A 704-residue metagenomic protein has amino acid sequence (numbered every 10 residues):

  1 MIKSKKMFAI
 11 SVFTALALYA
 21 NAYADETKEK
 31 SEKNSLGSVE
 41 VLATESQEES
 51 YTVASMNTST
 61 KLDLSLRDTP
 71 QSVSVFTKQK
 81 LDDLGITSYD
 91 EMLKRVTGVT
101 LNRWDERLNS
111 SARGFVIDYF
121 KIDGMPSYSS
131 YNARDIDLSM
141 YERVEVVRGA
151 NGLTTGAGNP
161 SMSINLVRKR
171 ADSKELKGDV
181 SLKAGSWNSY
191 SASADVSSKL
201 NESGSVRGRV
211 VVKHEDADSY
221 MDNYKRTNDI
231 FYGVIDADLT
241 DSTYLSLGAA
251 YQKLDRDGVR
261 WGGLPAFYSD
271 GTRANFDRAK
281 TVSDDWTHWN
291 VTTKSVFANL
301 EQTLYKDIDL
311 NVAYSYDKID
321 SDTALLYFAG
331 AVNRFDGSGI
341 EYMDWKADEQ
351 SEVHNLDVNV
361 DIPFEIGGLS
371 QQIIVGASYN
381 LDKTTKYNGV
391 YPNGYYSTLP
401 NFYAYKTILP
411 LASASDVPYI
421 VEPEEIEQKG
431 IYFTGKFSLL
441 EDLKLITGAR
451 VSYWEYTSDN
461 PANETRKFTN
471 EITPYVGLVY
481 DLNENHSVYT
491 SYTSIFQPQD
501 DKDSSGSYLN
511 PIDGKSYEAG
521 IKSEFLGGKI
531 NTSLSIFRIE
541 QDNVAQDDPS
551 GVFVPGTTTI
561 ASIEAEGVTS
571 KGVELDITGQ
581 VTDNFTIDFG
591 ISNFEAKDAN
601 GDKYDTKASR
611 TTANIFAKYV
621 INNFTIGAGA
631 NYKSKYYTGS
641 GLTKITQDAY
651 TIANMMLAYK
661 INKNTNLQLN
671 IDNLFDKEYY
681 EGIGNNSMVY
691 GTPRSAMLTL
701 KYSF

Functional and structural regions predicted by a protein language model:
M1-L84, D90-T97: N-terminal Sec signal peptide and the immediately downstream disordered periplasmic leader that contains the TonB box
V75-K78, Y89-R95, L101, L108-A150: Periplasmic plug
S139-E142, L153-F231, L239-T243, K294 (+2 more regions): Outer-membrane beta-barrel translocator/receptor signature
E215-S219, Y232-T303, K318-S351, Y395-I420 (+4 more regions): Acidic/polar loop-and-plug regions of large Gram-negative outer-membrane beta-barrel proteins
D238-T240, S351, S370-D382, E422-Q541 (+4 more regions): Structural signature of Gram-negative outer-membrane beta-barrels, strongest in the C-terminal barrel of TonB-dependent
V296-I319, Y342-D459: Face-selective signature of the C-terminal outer-membrane beta-barrel domain
E301-T303, D309-S315, I319-L325, V488 (+2 more regions): Membrane-embedded beta-barrel scaffold of Gram-negative outer-membrane proteins
L440-D442, I563-G641, K660-N666, F675-E678 (+1 more regions): Gram-negative outer-membrane beta-barrel transporters
